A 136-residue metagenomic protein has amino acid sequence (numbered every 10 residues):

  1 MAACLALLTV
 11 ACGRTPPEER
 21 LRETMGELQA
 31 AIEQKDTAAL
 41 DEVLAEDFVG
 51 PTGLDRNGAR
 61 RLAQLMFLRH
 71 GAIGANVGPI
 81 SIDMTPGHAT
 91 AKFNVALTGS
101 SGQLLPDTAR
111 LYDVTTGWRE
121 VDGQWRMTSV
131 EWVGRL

Functional and structural regions predicted by a protein language model:
M1-V10: Sec-dependent bacterial lipoprotein signal peptides
A11-V43, R60: Short, low-complexity N-terminal intrinsically disordered segments enriched in polar/charged residues
R14, T90, T108-L136: Short beta-strand edge/turn micro-motifs at domain boundaries
T24, G74-N76, Y112: Residues that act as N-cap/strand-start positions at coil-to-secondary-structure junctions
D41-L54: Short, solvent-exposed secondary-structure junction/capping segments
L44, V95-L97, E131-G134: Short beta-strand segments enriched in hydrophobic/aromatic residues within well-folded beta-rich domains
L54-D55, G74: Short, glycine-/polar-rich solvent-exposed loops and beta-turns at beta-strand/coil boundaries
Q64-T108: Surface-exposed, charged secondary-structure patches
